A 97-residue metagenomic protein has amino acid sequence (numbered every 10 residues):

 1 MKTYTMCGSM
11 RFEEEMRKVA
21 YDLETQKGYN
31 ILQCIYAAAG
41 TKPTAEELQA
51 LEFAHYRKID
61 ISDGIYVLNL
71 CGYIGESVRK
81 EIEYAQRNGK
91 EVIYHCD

Functional and structural regions predicted by a protein language model:
M1-D97: Conserved catalytic or regulatory cores that recognize and/or transform ribose-phosphate-containing ligands
